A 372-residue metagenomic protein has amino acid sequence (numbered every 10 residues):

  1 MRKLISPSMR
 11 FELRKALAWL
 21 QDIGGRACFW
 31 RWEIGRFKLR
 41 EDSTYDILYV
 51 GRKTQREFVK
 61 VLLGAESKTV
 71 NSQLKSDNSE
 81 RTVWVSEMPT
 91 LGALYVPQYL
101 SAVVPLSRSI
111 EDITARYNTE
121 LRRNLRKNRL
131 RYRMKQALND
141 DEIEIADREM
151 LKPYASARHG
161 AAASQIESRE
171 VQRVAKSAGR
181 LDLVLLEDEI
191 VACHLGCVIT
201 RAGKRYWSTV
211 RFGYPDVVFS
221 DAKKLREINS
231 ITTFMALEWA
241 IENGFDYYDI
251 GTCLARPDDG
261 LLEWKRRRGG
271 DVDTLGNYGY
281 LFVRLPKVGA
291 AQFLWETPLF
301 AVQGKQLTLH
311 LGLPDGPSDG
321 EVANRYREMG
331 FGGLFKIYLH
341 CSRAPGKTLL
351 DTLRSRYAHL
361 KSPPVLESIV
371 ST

Functional and structural regions predicted by a protein language model:
M1-E41, R158, A163, V174-K176 (+2 more regions): Amide-forming acyltransferase catalytic core, primarily the GNAT-like/NAT-type and related acyltransferase folds
M1-Q21, G25, F37, T54-R133 (+1 more regions): Acyl-donor-binding surface of acyltransferase catalytic domains
K3-A18, G35-R40, L94-E111, F245-T372: Active-site/acyl-donor-binding loops of N-acyltransferases
D46-G51: Preference for solvent-exposed, low-hydrophobicity sequence contexts
Q73-L74, L125, M150-H159, A236-A240 (+1 more regions): Hydrophobic, Leu/Ile/Phe/Ala-enriched alpha-helical segments that form helix-helix packing faces
P89-K223, A255, R356, E367-S371: A conserved beta-strand-loop-helix scaffold within acyl/acetyltransferase catalytic domains
L121-N128, D140-D147, V174-S177, F234-E238 (+3 more regions): Noncatalytic linker/hinge segments flanking ATPase motor cores
D182-G289: Aromatic (often tryptophan-rich) hydrophobic motifs at membrane interfaces
